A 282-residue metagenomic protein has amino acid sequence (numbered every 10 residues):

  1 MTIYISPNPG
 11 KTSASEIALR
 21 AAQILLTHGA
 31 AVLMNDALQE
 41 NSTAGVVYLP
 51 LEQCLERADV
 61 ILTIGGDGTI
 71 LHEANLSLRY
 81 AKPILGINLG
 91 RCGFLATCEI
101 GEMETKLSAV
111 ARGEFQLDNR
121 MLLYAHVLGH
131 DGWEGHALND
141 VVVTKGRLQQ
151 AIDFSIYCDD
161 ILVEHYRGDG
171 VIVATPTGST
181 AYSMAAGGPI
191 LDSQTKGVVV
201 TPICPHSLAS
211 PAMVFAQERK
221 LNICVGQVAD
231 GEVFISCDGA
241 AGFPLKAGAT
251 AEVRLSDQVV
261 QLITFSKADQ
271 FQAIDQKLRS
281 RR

Functional and structural regions predicted by a protein language model:
M1-V60, G101-Q116, V127-G135: ATP/NTP phosphate-donor binding region
G10, D67-T69, C92, T177-S179: Short glycine-rich anion-binding loops that position phosphate/pyrophosphate groups of nucleotides and phosphorylated
A14, G68-E73, T180-A185: Short glycine/serine/threonine-rich phosphate/pyrophosphate-binding segments that cradle anionic phosphate groups
T63-D67, A74-S77: N-terminal glycine-rich "phosphate-gripper" loop used for MgATP/nucleotide binding and carboxylate activation
S77-I87, F94: Gly/Ser-rich helix-loop-strand patches that form or flank binding pockets for ribonucleotide-derived cofactors
C92-D169: Catalytic core of DAGKc-family lipid kinases
V143, D159-L162, S210-R282: ATP/nucleoside-binding phosphotransfer catalytic cores, i.e., glycine-rich phosphate-binding loops
I161, H165-A209: Gly/Ser/Thr-rich active-site loops/lids in small-molecule metabolic enzymes that frequently grip phosphoryl groups
